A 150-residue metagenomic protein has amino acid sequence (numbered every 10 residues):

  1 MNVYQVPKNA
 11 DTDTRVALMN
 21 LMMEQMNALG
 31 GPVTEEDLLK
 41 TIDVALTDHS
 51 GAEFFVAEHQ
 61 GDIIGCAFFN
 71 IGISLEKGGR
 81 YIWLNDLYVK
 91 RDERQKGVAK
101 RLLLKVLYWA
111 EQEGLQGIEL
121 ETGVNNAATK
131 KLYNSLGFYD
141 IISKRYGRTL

Functional and structural regions predicted by a protein language model:
N2-G79, N85, L104, D140 (+1 more regions): Acetyl-CoA-dependent GNAT
G72, K90, G123: Residue-level recognition of the GNAT/N-acetyltransferase active site
R80, K96, E113-Q116: Short coil/turn segments at alpha/beta junctions that flank glycine-rich nucleotide-binding fingerprints
V89, Q95-Y108, K131-S135: Conserved acetyl-CoA-binding loop-helix of GNAT-fold acetyltransferases
K100, V124-I142, R148: Conserved active-site alpha-helix within GNAT-family acetyltransferase domains
L103, A110-E121: Conserved GNAT acetyl-CoA-binding A-motif
